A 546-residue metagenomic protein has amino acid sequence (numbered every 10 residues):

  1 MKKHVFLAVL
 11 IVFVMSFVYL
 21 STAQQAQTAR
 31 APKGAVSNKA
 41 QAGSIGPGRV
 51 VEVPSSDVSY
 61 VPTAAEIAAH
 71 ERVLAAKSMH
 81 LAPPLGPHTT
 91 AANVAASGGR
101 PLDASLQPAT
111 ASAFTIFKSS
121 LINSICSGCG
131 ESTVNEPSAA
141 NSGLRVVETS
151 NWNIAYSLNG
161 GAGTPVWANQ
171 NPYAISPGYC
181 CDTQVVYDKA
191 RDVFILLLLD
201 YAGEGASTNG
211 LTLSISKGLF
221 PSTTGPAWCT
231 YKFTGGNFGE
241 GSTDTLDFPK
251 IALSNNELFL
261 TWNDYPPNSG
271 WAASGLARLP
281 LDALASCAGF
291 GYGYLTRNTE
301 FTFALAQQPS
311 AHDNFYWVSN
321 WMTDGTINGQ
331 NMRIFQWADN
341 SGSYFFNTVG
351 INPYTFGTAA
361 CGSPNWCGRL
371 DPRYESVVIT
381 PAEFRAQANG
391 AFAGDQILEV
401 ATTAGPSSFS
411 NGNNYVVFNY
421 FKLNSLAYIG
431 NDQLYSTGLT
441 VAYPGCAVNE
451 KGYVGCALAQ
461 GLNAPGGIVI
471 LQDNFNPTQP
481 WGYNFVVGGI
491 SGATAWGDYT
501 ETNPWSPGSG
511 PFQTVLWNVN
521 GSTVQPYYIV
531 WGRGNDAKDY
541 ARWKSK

Functional and structural regions predicted by a protein language model:
M1-A8: Bacterial N-terminal signal peptides that target proteins for export
A8-F17: Bacterial N-terminal signal peptides
V18-Q25: Sec/Tat signal peptide C-region and signal peptidase I cleavage site
A26-K546: C-terminal PAP-associated
